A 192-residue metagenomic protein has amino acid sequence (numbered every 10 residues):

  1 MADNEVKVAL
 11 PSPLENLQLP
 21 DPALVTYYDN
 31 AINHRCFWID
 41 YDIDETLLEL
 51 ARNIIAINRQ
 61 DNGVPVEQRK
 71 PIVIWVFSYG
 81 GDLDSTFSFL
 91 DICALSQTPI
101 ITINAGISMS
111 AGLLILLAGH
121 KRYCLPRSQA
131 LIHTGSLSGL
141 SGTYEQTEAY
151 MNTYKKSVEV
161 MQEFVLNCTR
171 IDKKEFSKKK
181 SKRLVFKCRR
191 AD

Functional and structural regions predicted by a protein language model:
M1-D192: Terminal-region recognition feature
